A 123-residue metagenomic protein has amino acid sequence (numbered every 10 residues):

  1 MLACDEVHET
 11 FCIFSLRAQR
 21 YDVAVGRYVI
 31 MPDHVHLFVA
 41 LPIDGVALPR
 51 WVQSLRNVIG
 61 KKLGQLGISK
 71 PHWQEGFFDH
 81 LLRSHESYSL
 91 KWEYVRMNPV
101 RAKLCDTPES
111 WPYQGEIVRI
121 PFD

Functional and structural regions predicted by a protein language model:
M1-D123: Short catalytic/metal-binding and nucleic-acid-binding patches
